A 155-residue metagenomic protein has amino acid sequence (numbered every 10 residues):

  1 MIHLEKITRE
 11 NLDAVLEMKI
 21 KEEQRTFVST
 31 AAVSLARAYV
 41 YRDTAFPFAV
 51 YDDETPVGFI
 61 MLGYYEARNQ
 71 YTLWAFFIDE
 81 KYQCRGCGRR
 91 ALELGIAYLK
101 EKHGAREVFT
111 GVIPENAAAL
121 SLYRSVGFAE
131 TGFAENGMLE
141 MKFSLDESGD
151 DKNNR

Functional and structural regions predicted by a protein language model:
I2-W74, D79-K81, L92, Y98 (+3 more regions): Acetyl-CoA-dependent GNAT
R68, G86, A118: Residues that form or flank phosphate/diphosphate-binding pockets in enzymes that use nucleotide phosphates
D79-K81, R85, P114-E115: Active-site acidic-Proline motif in GNAT/NAT acetyltransferases
G86, H103-G104, G127: Short glycine-rich hinge loops at helix-strand junctions in the catalytic core of two-component histidine kinases
R89, P114-G132: Conserved active-site alpha-helix within GNAT-family acetyltransferase domains
E101-G111: Conserved GNAT acetyl-CoA-binding A-motif
F109-L120, N136-L139, D146: Conserved beta-strand-loop-alpha-helix junction that forms the acyl-donor binding cleft
L139-R155: Terminal substrate-recognition subdomain of acyl/acetyltransferases
